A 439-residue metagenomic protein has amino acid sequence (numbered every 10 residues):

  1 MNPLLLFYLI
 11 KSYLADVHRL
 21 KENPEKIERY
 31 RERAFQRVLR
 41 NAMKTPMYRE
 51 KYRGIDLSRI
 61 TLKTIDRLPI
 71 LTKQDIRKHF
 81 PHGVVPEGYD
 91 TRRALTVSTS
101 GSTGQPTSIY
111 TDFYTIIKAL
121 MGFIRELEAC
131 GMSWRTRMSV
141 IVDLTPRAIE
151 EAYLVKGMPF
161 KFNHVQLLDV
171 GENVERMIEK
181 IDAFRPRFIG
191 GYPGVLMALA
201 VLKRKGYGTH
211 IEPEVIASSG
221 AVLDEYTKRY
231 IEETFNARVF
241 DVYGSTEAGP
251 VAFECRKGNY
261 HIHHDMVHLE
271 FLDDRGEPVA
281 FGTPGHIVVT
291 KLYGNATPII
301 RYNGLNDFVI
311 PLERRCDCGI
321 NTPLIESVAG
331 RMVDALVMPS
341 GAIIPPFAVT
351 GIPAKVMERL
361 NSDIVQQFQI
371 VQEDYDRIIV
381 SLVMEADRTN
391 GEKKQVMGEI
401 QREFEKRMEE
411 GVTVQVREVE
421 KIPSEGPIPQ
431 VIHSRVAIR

Functional and structural regions predicted by a protein language model:
M1-S98, Q105-A119, I124-R137, A183-G190 (+4 more regions): Nucleotide 5′-phosphate-binding alpha/beta core
R37, L144-H263: Conserved adenylate-forming
G104, G258, G276-E277, G341 (+1 more regions): Detector for glycine-centered tight turns/loop "hinges" at secondary-structure junctions
R137-I141, V288: Short, well-ordered beta-strand segments
V165, V239, L269, T413-V416: Generic structural signal for residues in well-ordered beta-strands
I189, Y293-A296, R301-M408: AMP-binding/adenylate-forming catalytic core of the ANL superfamily
L223-R315: Conserved AMP-binding/adenylate-forming
L272-D273, V337, P423: Hydrophobic alpha-helical segments, especially N-terminal targeting/anchoring helices
